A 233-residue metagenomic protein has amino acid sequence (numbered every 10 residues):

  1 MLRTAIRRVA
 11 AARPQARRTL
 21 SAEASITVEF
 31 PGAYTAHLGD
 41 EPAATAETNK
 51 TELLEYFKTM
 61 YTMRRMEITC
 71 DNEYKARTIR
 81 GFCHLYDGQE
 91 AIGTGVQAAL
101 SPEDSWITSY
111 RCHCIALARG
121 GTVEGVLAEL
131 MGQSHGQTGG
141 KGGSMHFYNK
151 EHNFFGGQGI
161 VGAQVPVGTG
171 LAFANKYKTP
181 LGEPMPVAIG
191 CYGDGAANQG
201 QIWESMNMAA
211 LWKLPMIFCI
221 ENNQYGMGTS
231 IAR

Functional and structural regions predicted by a protein language model:
M1-S25: N-terminal mitochondrial targeting presequence
R3, T51-L54, K58, E90 (+1 more regions): Non-catalytic, well-ordered alpha-helical scaffold segments
V28-E52: Short, contiguous pre-domain boundary segments
A44-Y61, R80-H84: A short N-terminal beta->alpha junction/helix N-cap motif
K58-Y74: N-terminal glycine-rich anion-binding loops that anchor highly charged ligand groups
D71-N72, A76-W212, S230: Cofactor-binding active-site loop characterized by glycine-rich and histidine/acidic residues
P215-M216: Short, proline-centered helix/strand-breaking motifs
I220-R233: Thiamine diphosphate
